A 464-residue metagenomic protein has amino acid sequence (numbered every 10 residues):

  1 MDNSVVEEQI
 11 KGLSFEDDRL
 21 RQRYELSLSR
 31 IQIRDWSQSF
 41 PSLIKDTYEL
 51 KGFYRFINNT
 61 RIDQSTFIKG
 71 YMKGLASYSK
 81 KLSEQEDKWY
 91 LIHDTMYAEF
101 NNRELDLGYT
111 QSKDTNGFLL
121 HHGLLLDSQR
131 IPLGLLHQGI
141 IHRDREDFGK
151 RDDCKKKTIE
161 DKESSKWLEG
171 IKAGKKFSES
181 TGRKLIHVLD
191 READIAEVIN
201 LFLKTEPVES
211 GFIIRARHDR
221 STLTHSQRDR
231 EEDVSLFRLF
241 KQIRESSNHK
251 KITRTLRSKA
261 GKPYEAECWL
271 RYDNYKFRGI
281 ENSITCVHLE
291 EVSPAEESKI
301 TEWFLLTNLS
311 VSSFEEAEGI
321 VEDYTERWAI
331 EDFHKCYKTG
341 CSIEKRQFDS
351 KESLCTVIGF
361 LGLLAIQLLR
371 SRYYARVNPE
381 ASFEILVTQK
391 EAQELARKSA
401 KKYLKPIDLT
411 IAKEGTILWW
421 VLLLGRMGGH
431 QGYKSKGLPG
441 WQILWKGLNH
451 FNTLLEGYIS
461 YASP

Functional and structural regions predicted by a protein language model:
M1-L105, D114-L119, L124-P464: Single, function-defining residue in the core of a domain
